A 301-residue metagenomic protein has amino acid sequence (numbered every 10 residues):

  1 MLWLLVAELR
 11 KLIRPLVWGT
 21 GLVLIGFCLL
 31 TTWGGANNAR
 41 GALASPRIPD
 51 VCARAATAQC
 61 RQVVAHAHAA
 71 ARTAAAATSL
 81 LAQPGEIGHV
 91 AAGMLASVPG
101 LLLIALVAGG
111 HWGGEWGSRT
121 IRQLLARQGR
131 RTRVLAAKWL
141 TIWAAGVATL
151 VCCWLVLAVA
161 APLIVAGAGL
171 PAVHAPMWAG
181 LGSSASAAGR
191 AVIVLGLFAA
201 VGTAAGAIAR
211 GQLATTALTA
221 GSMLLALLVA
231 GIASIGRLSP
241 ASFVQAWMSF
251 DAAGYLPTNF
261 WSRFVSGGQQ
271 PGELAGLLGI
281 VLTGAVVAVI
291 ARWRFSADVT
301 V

Functional and structural regions predicted by a protein language model:
M1-G26: Aromatic- and glycine-rich beta-strand/loop motifs that create alpha-glucan
E8-K11, L278-V301: Junction motif at the cytosolic side of a transmembrane helix
K11, G113, L124-A126, G202 (+1 more regions): Helix-capping/transition residues at the boundaries of transmembrane alpha-helices and the short helical linkers
L12-L16, R130, R210-Q212: Short loop-to-helix capping motifs
T20-L24, A136-A137, T215-L218: Hydrophobic core positions of alpha-helical segments in small-molecule transporters and transporter systems
L24-H111, A136-A209, N259-G279: Secretory targeting signals
T31-N38, Q212-M248: Transmembrane helix segments
A105-R127, R131: Transmembrane helix boundary and interhelical loop/hinge segments in multi-pass membrane proteins
